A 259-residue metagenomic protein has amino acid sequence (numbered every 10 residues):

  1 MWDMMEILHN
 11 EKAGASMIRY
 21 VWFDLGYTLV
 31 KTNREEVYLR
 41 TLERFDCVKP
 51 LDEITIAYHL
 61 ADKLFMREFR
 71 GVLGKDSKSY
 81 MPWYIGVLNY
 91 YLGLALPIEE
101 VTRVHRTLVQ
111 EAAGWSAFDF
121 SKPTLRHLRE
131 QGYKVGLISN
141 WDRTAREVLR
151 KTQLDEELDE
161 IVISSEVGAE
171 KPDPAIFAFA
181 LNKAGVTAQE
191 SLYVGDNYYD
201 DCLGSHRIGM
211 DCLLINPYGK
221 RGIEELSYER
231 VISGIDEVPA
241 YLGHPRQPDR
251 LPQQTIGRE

Functional and structural regions predicted by a protein language model:
W2, I7-Q131, E147: N-terminal helical cap/lid subdomain that shapes the substrate entry/recognition surface in HAD-like hydrolases
W2-F23, A95-V101, K122, R126-R129 (+1 more regions): Asp-based, Mg2+/Mn2+-dependent phosphohydrolase catalytic module
